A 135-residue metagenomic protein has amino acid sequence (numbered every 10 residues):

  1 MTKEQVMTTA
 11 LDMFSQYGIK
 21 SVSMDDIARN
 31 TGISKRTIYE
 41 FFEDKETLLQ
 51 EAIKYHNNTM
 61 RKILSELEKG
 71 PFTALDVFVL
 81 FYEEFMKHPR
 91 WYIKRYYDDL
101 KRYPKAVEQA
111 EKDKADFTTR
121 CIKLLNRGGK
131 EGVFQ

Functional and structural regions predicted by a protein language model:
M1-T2: Short, Lys/Arg-enriched anionic-surface-contact patches
Q5, T59, V77, D116 (+1 more regions): Charged catalytic carboxylate motif
Q5, T9, M13-T47, E51: Helix-turn-helix
K20-S21, V133-Q135: Short, charged helix-capping/linker segments at alpha-helix termini
E51, K62-W91: Hydrophobic alpha-helical connector segments
E83-N126, K130-F134: Short secondary-structure transition hinges
